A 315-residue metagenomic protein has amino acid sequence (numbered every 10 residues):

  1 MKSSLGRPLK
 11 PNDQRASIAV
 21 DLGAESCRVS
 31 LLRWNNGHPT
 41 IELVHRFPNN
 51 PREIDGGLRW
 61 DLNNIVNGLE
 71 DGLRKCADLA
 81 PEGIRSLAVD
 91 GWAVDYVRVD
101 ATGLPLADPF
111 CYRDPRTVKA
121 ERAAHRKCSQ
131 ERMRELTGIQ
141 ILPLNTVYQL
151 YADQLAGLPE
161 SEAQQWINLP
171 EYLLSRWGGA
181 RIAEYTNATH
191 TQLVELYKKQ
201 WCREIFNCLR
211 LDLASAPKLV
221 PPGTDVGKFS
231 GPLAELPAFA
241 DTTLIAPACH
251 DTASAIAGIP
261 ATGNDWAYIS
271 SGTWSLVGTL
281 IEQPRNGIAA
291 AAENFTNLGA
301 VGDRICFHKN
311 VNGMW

Functional and structural regions predicted by a protein language model:
M1-A107, E135, E162, A234-L244: N-terminal glycine/serine-rich phosphate-binding loop of ATP-dependent small-molecule kinases, especially carbohydrate
L22-A24, R134-T252: Gly/Ser/Thr-rich active-site cleft segment
C27, G91, V147, T252-I256 (+1 more regions): Short glycine/serine/threonine-rich phosphate/pyrophosphate-binding segments that cradle anionic phosphate groups
E42-H45, P222-L236, E282, N286-T296: Acidic-glycine-rich active-site phosphate/pyrophosphate-binding loop
D61, L87, D114, D153 (+1 more regions): Residue-level signal for inorganic ion chemistry
V66-R74, L150, H250-S254: Short, hydrophobic/amphipathic alpha-helical packing segments that form internal helix faces or helix-helix interfaces
E82, A214, N264: Structured loop/turn residues at beta-strand edges in well-structured enzyme cores
Y96-A101, P105-A124, A163, I167-C202 (+1 more regions): Glycine-rich phosphate-binding loop of actin/hexokinase-like ATP-binding domains
